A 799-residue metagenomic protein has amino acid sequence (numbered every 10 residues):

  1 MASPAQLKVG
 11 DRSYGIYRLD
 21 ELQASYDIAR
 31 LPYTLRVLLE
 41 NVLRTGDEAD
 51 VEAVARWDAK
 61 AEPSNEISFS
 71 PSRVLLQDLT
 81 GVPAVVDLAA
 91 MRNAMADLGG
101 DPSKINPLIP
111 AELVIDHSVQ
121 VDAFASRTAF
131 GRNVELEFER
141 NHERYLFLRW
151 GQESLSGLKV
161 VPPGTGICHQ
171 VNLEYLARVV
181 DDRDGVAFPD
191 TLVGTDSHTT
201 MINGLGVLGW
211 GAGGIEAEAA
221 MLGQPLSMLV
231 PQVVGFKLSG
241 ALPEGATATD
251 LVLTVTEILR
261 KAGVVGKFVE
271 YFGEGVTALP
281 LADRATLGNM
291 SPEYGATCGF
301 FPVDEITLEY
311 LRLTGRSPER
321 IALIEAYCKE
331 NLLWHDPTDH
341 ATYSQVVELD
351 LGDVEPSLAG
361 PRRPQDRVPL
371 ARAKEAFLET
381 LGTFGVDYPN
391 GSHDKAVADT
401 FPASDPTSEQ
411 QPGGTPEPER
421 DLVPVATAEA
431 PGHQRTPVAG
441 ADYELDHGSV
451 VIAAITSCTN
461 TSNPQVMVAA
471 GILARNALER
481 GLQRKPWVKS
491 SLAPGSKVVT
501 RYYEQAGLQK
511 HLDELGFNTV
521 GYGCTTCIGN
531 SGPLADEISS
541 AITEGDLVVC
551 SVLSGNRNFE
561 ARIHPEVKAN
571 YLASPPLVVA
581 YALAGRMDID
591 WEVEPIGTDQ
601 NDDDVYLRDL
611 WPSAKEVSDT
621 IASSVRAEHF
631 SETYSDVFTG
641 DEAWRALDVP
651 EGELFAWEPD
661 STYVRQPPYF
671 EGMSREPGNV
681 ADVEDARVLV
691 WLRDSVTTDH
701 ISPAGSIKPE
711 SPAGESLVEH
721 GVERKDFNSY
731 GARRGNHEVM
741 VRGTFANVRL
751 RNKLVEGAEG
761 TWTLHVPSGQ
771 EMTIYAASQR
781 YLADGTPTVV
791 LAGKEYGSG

Functional and structural regions predicted by a protein language model:
M1-S392, E409-G799: Fe-S-dependent hydro-lyases/dehydratases of central metabolism
P402: Cofactor-binding beta-sheet edge motifs in enzyme active sites
